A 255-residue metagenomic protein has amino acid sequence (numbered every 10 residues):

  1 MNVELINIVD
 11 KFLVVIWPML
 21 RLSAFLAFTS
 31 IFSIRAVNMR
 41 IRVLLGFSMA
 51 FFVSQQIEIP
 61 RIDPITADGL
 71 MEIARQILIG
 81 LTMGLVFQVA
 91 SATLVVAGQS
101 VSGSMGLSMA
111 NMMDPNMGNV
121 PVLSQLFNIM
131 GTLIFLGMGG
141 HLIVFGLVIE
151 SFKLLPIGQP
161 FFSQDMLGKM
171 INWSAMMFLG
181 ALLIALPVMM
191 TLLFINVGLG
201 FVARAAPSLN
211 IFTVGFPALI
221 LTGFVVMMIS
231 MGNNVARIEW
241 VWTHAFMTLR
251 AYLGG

Functional and structural regions predicted by a protein language model:
M1-G255: Hydrophobic alpha-helical segments and their helix-loop boundaries in membrane and membrane-proximal proteins
